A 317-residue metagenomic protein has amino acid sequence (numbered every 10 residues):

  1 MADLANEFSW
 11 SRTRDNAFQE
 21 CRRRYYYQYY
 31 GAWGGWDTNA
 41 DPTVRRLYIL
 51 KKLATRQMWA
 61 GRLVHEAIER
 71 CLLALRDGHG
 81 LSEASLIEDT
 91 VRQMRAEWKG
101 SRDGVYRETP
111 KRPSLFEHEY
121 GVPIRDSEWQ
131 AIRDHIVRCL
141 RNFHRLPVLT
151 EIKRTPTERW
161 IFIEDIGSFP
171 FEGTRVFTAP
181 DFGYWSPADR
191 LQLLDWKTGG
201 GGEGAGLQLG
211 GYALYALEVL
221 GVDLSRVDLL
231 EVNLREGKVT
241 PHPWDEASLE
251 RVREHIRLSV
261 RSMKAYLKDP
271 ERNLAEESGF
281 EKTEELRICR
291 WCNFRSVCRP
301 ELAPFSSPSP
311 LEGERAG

Functional and structural regions predicted by a protein language model:
D3-D15: Short acidic, Pro/Gly- and aromatic-enriched capping/linker segments at domain boundaries
D15-G31, A40-D77, I87, V91 (+5 more regions): Nuclease catalytic cores
G34-V44, D181-L191, A265-K268: Active-site-adjacent bridging/hinge elements
K51-M58, G199, E203, T283: Short, solvent-exposed segments of well-ordered alpha helices
A67-I161: A non-catalytic, helix-rich entry segment at domain boundaries
R145, E172, L217-P308, G317: Metal-dependent nuclease catalytic regions and adjoining charged, substrate-binding loops involved in nucleic-acid end
E158-L258: Mg2+/Mn2+-dependent nuclease catalytic core
G313-R315: Glycine-biased, low-complexity coil/linker segments
